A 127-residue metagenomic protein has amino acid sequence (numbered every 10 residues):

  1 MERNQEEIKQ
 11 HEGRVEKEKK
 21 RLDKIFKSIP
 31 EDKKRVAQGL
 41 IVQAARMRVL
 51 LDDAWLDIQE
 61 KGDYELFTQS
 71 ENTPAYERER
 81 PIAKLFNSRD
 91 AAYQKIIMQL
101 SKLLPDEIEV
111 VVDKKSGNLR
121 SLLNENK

Functional and structural regions predicted by a protein language model:
M1, E12, K19, N87 (+2 more regions): Intrinsically disordered, low-complexity sequence elements enriched in Ser/Thr/Gly/Pro
M1-I82, N124-K127: Extended, surface-exposed interaction regions
A45, V49-D52, K84-N87, A91-Q94 (+1 more regions): Generic structural signal for well-ordered, non-transmembrane alpha-helical segments in soluble/cytosolic regions
I58, E65, Y93, L100 (+1 more regions): Leucine-rich amphipathic alpha-helices with coiled-coil/heptad-repeat character
K84-Q94, K114-K127: A short, terminal or domain-edge coil/loop segment
I97-R120: Long amphipathic alpha-helical coiled-coil segments
